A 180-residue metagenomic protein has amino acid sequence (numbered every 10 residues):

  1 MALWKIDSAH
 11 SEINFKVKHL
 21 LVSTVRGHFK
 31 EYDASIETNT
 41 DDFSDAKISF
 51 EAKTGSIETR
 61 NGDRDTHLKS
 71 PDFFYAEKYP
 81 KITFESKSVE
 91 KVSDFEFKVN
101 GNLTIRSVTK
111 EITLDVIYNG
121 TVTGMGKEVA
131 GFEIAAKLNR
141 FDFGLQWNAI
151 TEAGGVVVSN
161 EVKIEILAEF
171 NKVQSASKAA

Functional and structural regions predicted by a protein language model:
M1-A180: Low-complexity, acidic/polar, glycine-enriched regions of mature
